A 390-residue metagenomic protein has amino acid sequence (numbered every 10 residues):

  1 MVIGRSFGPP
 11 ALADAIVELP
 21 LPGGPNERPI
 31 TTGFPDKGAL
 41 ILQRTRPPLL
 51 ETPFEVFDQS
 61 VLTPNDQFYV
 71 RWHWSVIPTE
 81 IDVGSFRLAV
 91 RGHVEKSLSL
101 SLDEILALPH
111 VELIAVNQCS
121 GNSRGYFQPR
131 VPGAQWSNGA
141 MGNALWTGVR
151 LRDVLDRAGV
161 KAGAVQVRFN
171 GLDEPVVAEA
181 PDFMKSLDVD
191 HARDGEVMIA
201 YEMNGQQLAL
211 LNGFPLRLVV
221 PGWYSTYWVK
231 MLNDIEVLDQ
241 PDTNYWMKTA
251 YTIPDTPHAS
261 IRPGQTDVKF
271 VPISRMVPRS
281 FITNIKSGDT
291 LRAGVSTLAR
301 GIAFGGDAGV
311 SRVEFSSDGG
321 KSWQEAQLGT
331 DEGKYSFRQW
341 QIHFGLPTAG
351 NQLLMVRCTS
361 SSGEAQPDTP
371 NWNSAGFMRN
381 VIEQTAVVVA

Functional and structural regions predicted by a protein language model:
M1-A15: N-terminal export signals
D14-A390: Structured, non-membrane catalytic/scaffold regions adjacent to prosthetic-group chemistry
